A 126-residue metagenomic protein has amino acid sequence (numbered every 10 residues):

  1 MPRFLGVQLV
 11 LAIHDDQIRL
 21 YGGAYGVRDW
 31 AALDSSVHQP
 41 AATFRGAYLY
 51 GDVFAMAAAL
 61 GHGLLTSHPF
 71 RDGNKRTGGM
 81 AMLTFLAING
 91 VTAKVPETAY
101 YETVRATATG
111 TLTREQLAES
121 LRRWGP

Functional and structural regions predicted by a protein language model:
M1-P126: FIC/Doc superfamily catalytic core
